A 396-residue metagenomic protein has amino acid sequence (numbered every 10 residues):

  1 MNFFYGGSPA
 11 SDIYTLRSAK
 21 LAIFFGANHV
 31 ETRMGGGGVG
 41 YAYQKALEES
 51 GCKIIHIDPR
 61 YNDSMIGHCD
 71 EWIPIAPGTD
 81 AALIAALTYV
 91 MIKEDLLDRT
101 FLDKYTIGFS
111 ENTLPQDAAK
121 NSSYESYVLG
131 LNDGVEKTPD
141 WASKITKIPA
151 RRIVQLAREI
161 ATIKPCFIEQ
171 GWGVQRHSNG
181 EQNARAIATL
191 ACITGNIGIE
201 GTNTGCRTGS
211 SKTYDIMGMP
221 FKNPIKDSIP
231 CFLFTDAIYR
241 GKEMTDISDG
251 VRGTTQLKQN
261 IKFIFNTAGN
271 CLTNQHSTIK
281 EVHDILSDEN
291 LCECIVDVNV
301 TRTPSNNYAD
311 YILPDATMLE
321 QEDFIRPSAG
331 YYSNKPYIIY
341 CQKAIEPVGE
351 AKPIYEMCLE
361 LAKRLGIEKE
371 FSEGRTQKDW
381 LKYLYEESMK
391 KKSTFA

Functional and structural regions predicted by a protein language model:
M1-C52, H56-I57, A82, K144 (+2 more regions): Extended redox/cofactor-interaction regions of prokaryotic respiratory oxidoreductases
G6-D12, H29, I73-G78, L114-D117 (+8 more regions): Hydrophobic alpha-helical scaffolding
F25-N28, G67-C69, K120-Y124, V135-D140 (+3 more regions): Flexible glycine/proline-enriched surface loops and loop-helix/loop-strand junctions
G51-I55, R60-I163: Long, well-ordered, tryptophan-enriched scaffold segments
Y89, K93, L97, C192-I199 (+3 more regions): Short, well-ordered loop/turn and helix-capping segments at boundaries between secondary-structure elements and domains
L97-L102, F167, G198-G205, K369-T376: Flexible, glycine/charged-enriched surface loops at secondary-structure junctions
L319-P347, C358, A362-R364: Glycine/threonine-rich phosphate-binding loop and adjacent beta-strand/alpha-helix elements that clamp
K382-A396: Long, low-complexity segments enriched in small/aliphatic residues
